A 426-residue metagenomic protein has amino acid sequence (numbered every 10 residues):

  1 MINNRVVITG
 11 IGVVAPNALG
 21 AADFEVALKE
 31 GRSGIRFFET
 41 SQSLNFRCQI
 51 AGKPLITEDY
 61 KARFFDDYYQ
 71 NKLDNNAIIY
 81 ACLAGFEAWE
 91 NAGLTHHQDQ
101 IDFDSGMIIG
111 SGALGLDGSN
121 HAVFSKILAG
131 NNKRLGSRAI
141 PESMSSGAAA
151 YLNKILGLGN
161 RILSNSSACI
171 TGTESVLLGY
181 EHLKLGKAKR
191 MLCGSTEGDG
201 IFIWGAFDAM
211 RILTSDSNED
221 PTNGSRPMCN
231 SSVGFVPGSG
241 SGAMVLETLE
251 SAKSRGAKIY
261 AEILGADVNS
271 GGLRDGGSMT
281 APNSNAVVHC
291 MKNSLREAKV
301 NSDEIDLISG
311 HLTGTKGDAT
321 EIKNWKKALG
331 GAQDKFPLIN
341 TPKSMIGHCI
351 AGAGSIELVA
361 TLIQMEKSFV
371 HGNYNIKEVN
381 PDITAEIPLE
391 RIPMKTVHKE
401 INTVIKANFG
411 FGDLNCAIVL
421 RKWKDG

Functional and structural regions predicted by a protein language model:
M1-Q70, E250-E262, V359-Y374, C416-G426: ACP-dependent fatty acid/polyketide chain-elongation machinery
R5-T9, V26, R32-F37, D220-A298 (+2 more regions): Condensing-enzyme catalytic core mediating Claisen C-C bond formation in acyl metabolism
I8, D23, K29-S166, T196-W204 (+1 more regions): Conserved beta-ketoacyl condensing-enzyme motif
A15-A18, F65-F86, R134-M144, I162-L177 (+4 more regions): Active-site pocket-shaping loop/turn-to-helix segments
A81-L94, S145-A148, N153-L156, I162-T196 (+5 more regions): Active-site-proximal alpha-helical scaffold in enzymes
A88-F103, A252-I259, C290-L307, L329-Q333: Phosphate/pyrophosphate-binding loops at sites that engage ATP/ADP/AMP, CoA/4′-phosphopantetheine, polyphosphate
I127-G136, L177, E181, L185 (+2 more regions): Glycine-/small-residue-rich "gating" segment that lines the acyl/pantetheine channel and substrate pocket
K187-V233, V268-A281, G310-A319, K335-L389: Acyl-CoA/ACP chain-elongation machinery
